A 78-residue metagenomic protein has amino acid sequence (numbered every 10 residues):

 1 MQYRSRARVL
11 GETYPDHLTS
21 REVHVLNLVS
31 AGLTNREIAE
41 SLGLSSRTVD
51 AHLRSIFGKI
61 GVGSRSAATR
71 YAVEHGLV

Functional and structural regions predicted by a protein language model:
R6-R54, G58-I60, A67-R70, E74-L77: Helix-turn-helix DNA-binding segment
